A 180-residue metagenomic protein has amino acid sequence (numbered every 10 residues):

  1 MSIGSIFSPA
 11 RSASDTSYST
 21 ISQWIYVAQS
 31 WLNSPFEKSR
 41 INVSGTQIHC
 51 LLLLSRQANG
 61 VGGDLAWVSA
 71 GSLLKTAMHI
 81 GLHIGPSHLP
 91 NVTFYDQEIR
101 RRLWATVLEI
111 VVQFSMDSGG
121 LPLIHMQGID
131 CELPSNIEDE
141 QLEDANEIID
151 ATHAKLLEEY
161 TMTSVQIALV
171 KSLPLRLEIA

Functional and structural regions predicted by a protein language model:
M1-S44, L51-G62, V92-Y95, L156-E159: C-terminal transcriptional activation/regulatory domains of eukaryotic transcription factors
S8-S12, V27-W31, L82-G85, V92 (+1 more regions): Fungal transcription factor middle regulatory core
Y18, S22, N42, G63-W67 (+4 more regions): Conserved structured core elements
S44-G45, H49-L52, L108, A168: TPR repeat positional signature
G60-L74: Classical protein tyrosine phosphatase
L74-K75, S115: Structural signal for well-ordered, non-membrane alpha-helices
A77-G81: Surface-exposed extracellular loop regions of Gram-negative outer-membrane beta-barrel proteins
